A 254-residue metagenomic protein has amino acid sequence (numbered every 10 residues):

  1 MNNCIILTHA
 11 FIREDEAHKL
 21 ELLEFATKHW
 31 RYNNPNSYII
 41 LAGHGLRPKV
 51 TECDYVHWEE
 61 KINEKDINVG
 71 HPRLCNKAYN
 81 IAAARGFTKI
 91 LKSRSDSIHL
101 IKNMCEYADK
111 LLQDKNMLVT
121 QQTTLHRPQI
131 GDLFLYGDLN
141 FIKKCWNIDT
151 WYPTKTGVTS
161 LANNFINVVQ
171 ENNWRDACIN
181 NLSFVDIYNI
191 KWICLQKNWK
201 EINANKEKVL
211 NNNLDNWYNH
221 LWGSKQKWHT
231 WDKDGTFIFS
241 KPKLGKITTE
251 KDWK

Functional and structural regions predicted by a protein language model:
M1-E24: N-proximal low-complexity "stem/linker" segments adjacent to membrane-targeting elements
N2-T8, W30, Y38-L41: Hydrophobic targeting segments
D15-K19, L46-T51, M104: Short, charged/polar "capping" segments at the starts of alpha-helices and the immediately preceding loops
L22-S37: Short, acidic, metal-binding catalytic loop of nucleotide-sugar glycosyltransferases
P35-H44, L91, L118-T120: Short, hydrophobic beta-strand segments that form beta-sheet elements in well-ordered domains
L41-R85: Active-site-proximal specificity loops/subdomain of glycosyltransferases
H71, H99, Q121-K254: Catalytic core and acceptor-binding pocket of nucleotide-sugar-dependent glycosyltransferases
K77-V119: GT-A fold catalytic core of metal-dependent nucleotide-sugar glycosyltransferases, centered on the diacidic
